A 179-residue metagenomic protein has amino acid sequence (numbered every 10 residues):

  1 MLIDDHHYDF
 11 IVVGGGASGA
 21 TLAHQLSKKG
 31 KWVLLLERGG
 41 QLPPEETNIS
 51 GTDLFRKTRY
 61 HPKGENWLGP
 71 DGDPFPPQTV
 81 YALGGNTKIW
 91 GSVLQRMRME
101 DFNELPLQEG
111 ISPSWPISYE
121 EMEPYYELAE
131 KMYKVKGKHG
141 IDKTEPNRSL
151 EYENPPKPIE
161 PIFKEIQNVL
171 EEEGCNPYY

Functional and structural regions predicted by a protein language model:
L2-E120, P124-E127: N-terminal glycine-rich phosphate/pyrophosphate-binding loop and immediately adjacent elements
P106-Y179: Conserved redox-cofactor binding core of oxidoreductases
